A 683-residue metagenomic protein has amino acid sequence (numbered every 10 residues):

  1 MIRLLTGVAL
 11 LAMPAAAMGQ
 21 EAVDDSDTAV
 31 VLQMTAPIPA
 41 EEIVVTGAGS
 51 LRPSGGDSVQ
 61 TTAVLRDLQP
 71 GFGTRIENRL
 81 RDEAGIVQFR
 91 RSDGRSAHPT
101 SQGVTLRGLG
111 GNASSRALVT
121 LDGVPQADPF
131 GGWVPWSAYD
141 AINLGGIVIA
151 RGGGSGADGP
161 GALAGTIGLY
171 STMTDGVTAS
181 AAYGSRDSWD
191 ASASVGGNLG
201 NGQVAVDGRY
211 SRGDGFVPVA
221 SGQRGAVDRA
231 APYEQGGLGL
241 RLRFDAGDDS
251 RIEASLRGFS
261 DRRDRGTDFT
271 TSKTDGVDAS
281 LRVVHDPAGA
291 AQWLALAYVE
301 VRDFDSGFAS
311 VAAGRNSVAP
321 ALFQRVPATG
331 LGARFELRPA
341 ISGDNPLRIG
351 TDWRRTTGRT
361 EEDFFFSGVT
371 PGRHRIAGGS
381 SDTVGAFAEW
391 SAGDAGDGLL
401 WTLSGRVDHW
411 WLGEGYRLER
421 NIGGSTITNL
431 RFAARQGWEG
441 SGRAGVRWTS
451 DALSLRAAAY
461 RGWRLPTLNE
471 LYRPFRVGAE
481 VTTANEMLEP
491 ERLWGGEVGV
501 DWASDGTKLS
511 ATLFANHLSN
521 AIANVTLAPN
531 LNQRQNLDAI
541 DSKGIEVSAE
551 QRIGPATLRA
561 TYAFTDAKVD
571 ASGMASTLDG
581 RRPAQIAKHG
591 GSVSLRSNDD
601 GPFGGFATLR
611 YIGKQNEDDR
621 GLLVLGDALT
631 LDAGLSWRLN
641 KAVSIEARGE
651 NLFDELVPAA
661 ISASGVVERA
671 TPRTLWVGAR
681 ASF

Functional and structural regions predicted by a protein language model:
L32, I76-R79, Q102-G108, T120-D122 (+4 more regions): N-terminal periplasmic accessory domains that precede and gate Gram-negative outer-membrane beta-barrel machines
P39-T74, H98-G103, A117: N-terminal periplasmic "start-of-domain" segments of outer-membrane beta-barrel proteins
E77-V124: Extracytoplasmic beta-strand/coil segments of soluble accessory domains associated with Gram-negative outer-membrane
V124-R151: Short acidic/polar hinge/loop motifs at secondary-structure boundaries that mediate gating or recognition
S155, G168, D175-T178, A182 (+2 more regions): Periplasmic-side early beta-strands and strand-to-turn transitions of outer-membrane beta-barrels
T271-D286, L322-G330, G378-T383, N429-T449 (+7 more regions): Outer-membrane beta-barrel signature, preferentially recognizing the C-terminal barrel domain of Gram-negative
V301-D305, T357-F366, H409-T426, A434 (+6 more regions): Surface-exposed extracellular loop regions of Gram-negative outer-membrane beta-barrel proteins, predominantly
G393-W401, D408-H409, A503, K508-S510 (+3 more regions): Gram-negative outer-membrane beta-barrel transporters
